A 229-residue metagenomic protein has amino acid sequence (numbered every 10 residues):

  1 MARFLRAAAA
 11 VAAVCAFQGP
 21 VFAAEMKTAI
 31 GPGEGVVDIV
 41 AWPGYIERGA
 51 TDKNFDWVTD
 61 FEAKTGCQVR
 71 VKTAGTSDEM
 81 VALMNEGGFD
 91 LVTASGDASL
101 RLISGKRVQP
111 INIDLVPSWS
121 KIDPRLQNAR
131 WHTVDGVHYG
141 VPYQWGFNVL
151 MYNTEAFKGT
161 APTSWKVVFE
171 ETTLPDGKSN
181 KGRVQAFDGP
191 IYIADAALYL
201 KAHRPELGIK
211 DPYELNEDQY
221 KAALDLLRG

Functional and structural regions predicted by a protein language model:
M1-V37: Short, low-complexity disordered leader/linker segments with a strong preference for bacterial N-terminal type II
A8, C15, G31, F61-A63 (+2 more regions): A generic structural signal for short, solvent-exposed coil/turn residues that cap or connect secondary-structure
A10-A13, A23, T65, A74 (+4 more regions): Small-side-chain structural scaffolding
A16, N85-G87, V108-Q109, Q127: Short low-complexity, flexible loop/linker segments enriched in glycine and/or proline with clustered acidic
A24-L102: Early extracytoplasmic/lumenal segment of secretory-pathway proteins
W42, E47-D52, T93-G229: Extracytoplasmic ligand-binding site segments that recognize negatively charged/polar headgroups
